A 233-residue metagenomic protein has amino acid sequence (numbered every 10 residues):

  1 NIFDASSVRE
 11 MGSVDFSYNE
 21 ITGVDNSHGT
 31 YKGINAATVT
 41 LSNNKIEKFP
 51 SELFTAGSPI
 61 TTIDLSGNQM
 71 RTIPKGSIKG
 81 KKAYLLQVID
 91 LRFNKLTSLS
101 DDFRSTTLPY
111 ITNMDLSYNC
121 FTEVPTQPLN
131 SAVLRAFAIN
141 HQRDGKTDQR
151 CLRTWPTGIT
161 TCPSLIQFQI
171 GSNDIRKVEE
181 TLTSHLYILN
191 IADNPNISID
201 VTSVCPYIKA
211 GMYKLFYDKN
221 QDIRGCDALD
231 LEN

Functional and structural regions predicted by a protein language model:
N1, M11, V24-D25, F49 (+7 more regions): Canonical leucine-rich repeat
N1, N19, N44, L65-N68 (+7 more regions): Consensus "Asn ladder" position of solenoid repeat domains
I2-A5, H28-Y31, L53-T55, S77-G80 (+5 more regions): Hydrophobic anchor residues at the C-terminal helix/turn of individual leucine-rich repeat
V8, K32-I34, G57-S58, K81-A83 (+8 more regions): Structural signal for repeat-unit boundaries in curved repeat scaffolds
M11, A36, I46, I60 (+11 more regions): Conserved hydrophobic position(s) of the canonical leucine-rich repeat
M11-F16, A37-L41, T61-L65, Q87-L91 (+5 more regions): Conserved hydrophobic beta-strand positions in leucine-rich repeat
F121, R150-L152, T161-P163, V204-P206 (+1 more regions): Sequence contexts marking disulfide-bonded cysteines in secreted/extracellular proteins
T183-N233: Leucine-rich solenoid repeat scaffolds
